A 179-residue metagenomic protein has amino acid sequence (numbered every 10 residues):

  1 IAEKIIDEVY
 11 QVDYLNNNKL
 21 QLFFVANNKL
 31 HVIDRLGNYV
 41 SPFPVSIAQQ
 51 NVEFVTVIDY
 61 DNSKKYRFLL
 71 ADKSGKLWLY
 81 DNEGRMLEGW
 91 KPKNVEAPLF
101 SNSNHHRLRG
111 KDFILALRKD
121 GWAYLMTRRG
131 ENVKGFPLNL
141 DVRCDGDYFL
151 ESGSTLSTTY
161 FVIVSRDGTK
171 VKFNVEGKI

Functional and structural regions predicted by a protein language model:
I1-I179: Extracytoplasmic/lumenal domain signature
